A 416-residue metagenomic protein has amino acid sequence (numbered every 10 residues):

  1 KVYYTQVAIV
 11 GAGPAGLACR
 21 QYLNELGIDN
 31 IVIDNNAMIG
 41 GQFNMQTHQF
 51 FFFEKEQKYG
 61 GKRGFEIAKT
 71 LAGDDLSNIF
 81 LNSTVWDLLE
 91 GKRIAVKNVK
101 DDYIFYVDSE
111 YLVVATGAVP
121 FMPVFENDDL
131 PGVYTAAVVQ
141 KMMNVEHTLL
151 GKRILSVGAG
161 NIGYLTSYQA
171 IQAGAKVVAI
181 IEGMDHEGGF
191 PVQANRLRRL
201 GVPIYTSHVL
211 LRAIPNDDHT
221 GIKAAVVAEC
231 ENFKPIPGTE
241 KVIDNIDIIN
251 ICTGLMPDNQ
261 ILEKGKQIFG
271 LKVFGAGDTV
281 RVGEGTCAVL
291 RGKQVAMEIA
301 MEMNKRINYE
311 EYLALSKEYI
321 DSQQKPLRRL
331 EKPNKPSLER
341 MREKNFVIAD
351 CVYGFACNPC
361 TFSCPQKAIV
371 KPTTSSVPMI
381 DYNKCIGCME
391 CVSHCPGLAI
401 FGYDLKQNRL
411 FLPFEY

Functional and structural regions predicted by a protein language model:
K1-Y416: Residues forming the flavin
